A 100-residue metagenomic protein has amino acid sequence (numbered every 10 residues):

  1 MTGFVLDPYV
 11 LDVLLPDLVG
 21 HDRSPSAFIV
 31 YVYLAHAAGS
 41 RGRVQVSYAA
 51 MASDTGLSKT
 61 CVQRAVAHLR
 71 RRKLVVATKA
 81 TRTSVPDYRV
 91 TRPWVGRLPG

Functional and structural regions predicted by a protein language model:
M1-S53, T60-C61, T83: Short recognition helix of helix-turn-helix/winged-helix DNA-binding domains
K59, Q63-G100: Winged-helix/helix-turn-helix nucleic-acid-interaction surface
